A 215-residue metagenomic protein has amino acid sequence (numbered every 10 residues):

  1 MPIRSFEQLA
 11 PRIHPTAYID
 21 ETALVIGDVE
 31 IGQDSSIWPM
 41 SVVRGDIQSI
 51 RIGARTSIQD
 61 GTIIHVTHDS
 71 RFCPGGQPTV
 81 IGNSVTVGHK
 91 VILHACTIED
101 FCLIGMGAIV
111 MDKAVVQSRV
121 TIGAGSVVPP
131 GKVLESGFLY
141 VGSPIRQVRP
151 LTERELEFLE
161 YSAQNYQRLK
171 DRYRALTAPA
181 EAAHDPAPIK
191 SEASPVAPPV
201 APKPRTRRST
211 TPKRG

Functional and structural regions predicted by a protein language model:
M1-I37: N-terminal segments that cap or nucleate solenoid repeat domains
M1-R12, D46, I52-T79, H89-R207 (+1 more regions): Glycine-rich hexapeptide-repeat left-handed beta-helix
T22, M40, D60-G61: Generic short beta-strand segments
W38, Q48: Small cofactor-carrier domains centered on a conserved lysine used for covalent cofactor attachment
T86: Short proline/glycine- and basic residue-enriched helix-capping loop/turn segments at helix->loop/beta transitions
K213-G215: Domain-scale selection of a single, long terminal region that carries the protein's primary operational module
